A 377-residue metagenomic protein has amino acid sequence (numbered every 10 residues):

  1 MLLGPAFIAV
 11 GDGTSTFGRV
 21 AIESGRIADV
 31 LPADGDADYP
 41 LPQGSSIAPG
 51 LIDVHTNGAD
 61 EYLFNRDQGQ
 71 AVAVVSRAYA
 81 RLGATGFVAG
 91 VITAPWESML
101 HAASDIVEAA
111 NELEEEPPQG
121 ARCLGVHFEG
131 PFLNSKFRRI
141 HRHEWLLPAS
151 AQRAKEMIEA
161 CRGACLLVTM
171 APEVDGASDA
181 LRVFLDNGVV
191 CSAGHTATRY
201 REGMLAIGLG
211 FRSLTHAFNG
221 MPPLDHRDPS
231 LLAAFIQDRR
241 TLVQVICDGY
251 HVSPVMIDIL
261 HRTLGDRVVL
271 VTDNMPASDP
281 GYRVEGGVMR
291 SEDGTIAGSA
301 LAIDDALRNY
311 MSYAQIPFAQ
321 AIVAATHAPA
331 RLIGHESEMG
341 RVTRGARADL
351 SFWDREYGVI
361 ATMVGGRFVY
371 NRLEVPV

Functional and structural regions predicted by a protein language model:
M1-G35, E374: N-terminal metal-binding scaffold of metallo-dependent hydrolase/deaminase domains
M1-P5, A33-A73, R77: Replace "His-x-His-based motif
S46, G50-I52, S192, V268-V271 (+1 more regions): Residue-level marker for buried hydrophobic side chains located in beta-strands that build the well-ordered beta-sheet
N57-A59, A73-D105, G120-N134, C161-E173 (+4 more regions): Divalent metal-dependent hydrolysis catalytic cores, especially in the metallo-beta-lactamase
R77-V88, N134-R162, L205-A217, M221 (+4 more regions): Active-site gating loops and adjacent loop-to-helix segments of metal-dependent hydrolytic enzymes
K155, E159-S278: Active-site core of metal-dependent hydrolases
A233-V243, H261-A346, L350-F352: His/Asp/Glu-enriched, well-ordered alpha-helical/loop segment that forms or immediately abuts the divalent-metal
R331, R341-V377: C-terminal cap of metal-dependent C-N hydrolases
